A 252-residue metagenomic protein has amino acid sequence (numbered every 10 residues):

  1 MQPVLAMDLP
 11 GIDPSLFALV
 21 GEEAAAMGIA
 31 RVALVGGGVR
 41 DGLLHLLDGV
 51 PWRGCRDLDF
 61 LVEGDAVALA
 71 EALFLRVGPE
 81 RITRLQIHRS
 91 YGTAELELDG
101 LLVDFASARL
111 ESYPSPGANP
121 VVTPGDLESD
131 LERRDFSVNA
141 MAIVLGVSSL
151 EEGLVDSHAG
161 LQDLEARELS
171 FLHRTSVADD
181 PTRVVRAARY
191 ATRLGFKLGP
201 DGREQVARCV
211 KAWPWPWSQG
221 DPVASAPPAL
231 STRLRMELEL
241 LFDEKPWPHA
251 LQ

Functional and structural regions predicted by a protein language model:
M1-Q252: Catalytic cores of the polymerase beta-like nucleotidyltransferase superfamily and closely associated nucleotide
